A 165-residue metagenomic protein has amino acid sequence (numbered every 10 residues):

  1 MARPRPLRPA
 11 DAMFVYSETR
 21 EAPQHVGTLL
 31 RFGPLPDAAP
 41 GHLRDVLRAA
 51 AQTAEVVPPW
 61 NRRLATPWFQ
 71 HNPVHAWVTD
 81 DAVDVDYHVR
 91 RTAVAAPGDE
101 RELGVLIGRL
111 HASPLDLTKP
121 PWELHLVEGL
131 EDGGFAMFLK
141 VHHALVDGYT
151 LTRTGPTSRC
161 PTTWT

Functional and structural regions predicted by a protein language model:
M1-T165: Non-catalytic N-terminal regions of enzymes
